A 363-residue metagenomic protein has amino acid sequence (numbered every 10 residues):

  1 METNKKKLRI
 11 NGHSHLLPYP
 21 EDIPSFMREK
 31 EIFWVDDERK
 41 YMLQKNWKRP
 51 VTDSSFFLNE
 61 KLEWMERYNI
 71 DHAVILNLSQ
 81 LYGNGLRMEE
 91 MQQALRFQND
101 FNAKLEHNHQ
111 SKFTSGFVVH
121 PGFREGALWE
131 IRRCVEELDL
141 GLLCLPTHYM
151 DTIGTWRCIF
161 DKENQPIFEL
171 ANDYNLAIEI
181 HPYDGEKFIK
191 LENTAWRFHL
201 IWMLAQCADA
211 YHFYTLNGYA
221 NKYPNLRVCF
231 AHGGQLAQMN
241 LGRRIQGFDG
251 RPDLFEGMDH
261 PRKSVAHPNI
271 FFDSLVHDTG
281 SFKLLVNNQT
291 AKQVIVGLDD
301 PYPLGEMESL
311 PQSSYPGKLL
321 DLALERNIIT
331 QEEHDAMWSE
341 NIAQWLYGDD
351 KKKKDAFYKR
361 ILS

Functional and structural regions predicted by a protein language model:
M1-G12, Y19-H72, D100-A103, H107 (+5 more regions): Mid-to-C-terminal alpha-helical segments outside catalytic/metal-binding sites
H13-Y19, H181, H232: Histidine-centered divalent metal-coordination motifs
P50-F56, G83-N84, H120-A127, M150-K162 (+3 more regions): Acidic-and-aromatic substrate-binding clefts and catalytic sites of carbohydrate-active enzymes
V74-G85, E106-G122: Substrate-binding cleft and catalytic face of glycoside hydrolase catalytic domains, especially the flexible beta-alpha
L78-A94, G122-E125, W156, N193-R197: Surface-exposed, active-site-proximal loop segments in enzymatic domains
M91-Q98, R157-P166, Y315-P316: Charged helix-capping and loop-helix junction motifs
A94-K112, Q165-I180: Alpha-helix-loop-beta-strand connector modules within alpha/beta enzyme cores
E137-I295, R360-L362: Catalytic pocket-lining loop regions of alpha/beta-barrel enzymes, especially the amidohydrolase/enolase/GH5 lineages
